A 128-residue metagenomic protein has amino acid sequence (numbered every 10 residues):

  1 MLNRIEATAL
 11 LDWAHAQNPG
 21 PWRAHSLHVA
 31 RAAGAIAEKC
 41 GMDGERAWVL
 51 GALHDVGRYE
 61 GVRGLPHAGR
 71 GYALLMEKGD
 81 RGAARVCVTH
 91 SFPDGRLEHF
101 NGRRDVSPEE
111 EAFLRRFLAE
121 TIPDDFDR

Functional and structural regions predicted by a protein language model:
M1-L2, L118: Non-catalytic interface/linker regions that flank or bridge core catalytic/transmembrane domains
L2-N3, R63: A generic short alpha-helical patch detector that favors 3-5-residue windows in or near N-terminal regions
R4-P19: Generic N-terminal amphipathic, Lys/Arg-enriched alpha-helix
D12-A16, K39-R128: Divalent metal-dependent catalytic cores for phosphoryl transfer on phosphate-bearing substrates
W22-R23, L65: Conserved SAM-binding loop and adjacent beta-strand
V29, A33, G71: Aromatic/hydrophobic pocket-lining residues that form π-stacking "cages" and hydrophobic walls in ligand
